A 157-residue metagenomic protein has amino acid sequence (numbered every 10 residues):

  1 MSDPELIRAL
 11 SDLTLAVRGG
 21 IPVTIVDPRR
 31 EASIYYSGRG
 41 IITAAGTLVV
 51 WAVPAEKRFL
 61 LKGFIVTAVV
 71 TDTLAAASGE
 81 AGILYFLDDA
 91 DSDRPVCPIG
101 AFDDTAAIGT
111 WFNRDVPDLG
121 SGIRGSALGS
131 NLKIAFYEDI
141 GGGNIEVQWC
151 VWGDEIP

Functional and structural regions predicted by a protein language model:
M1-D27: Short, low-complexity N-terminal tether/leader segments at secretion or assembly junctions of large, surface-exposed
D3, I7, V26-E56, T71-A76 (+2 more regions): C-terminal interaction-tip segments
L10-L13, K62, C97: Extended low-polarity, hydrophobic cluster-rich segments
S37-G40, P95-A107: Solvent-exposed serine/threonine-rich low-complexity stretches and specific carbohydrate-binding patches
A55-G63: Extended extracellular/luminal ectodomain segments enriched in beta-structured repeat modules
D72-C97: Short, surface-exposed beta-strand/strand-loop-strand elements in extracellular ectodomains
A107-G129: Beta-sandwich interaction modules
